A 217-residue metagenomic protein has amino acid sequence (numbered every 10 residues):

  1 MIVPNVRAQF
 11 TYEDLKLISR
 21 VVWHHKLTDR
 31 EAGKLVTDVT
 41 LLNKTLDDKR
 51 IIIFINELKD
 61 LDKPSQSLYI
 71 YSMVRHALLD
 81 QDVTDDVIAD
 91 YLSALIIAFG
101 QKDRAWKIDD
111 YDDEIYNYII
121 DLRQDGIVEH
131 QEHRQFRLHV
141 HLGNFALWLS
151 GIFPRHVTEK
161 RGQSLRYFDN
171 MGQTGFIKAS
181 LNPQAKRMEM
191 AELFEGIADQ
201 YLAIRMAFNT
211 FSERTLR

Functional and structural regions predicted by a protein language model:
I2-L216: Polar/charged low-complexity regulatory segments
